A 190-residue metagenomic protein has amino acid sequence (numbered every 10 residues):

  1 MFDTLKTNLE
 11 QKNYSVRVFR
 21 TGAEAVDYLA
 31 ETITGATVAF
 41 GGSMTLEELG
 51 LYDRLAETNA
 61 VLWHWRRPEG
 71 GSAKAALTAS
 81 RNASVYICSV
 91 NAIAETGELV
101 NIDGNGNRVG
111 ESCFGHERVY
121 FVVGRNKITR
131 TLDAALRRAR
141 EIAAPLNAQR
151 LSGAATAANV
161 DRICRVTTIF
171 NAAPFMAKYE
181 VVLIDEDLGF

Functional and structural regions predicted by a protein language model:
F2-I87: N-terminal active-site beta-alpha-beta segment that forms phosphate/nucleotide-binding and substrate-recognition loops
S80-F190: Conserved phosphate- and dinucleotide-binding cores of soluble alpha/beta proteins, encompassing both enzyme active
